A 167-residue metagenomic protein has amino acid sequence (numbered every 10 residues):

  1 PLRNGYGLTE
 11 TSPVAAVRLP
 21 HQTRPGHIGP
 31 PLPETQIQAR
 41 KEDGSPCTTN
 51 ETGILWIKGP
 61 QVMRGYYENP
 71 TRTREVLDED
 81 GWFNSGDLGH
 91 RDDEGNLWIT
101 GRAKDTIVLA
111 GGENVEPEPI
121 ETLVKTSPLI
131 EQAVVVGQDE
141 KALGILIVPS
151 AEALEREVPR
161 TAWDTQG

Functional and structural regions predicted by a protein language model:
P1-R24, Q36, D43, E131: Gly/Ser/Thr-rich phosphate-binding loop
G7, G29, D87, G112: Active-site glycine-centered loops adjacent to acidic/histidine catalytic or metal-binding residues that shape
P30-E34, F83: Short coil-to-beta-strand transition motifs
Q38-A39, H90: Hydrophobic beta-strand positions
A39-K41, I57, G101, I147-P149: Flexible glycine-/small-residue-rich
S45-N50, I54-L109: Conserved ATP-binding/catalytic segment of the ANL
V62, N96-K125, L154-G167: Adenylate-forming
L88, D93, S127-A153: C-terminal boundary motif of the adenylate-forming
